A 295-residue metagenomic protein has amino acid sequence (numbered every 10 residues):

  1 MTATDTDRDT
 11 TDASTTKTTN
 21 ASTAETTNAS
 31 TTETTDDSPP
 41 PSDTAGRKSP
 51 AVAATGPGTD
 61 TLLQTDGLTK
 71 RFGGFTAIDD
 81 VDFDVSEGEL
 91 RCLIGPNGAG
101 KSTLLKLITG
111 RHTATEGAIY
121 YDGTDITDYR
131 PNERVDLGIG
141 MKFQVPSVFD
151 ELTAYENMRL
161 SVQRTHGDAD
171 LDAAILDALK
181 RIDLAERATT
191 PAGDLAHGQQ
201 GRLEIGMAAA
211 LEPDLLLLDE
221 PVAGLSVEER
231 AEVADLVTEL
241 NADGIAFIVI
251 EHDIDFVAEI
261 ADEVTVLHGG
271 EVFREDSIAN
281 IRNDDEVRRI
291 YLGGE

Functional and structural regions predicted by a protein language model:
M1-T69: ABC-family P-loop ATPase nucleotide-binding domain
D43, A54-E295: Glycine-rich phosphate-binding loops of nucleotide-dependent enzymes
